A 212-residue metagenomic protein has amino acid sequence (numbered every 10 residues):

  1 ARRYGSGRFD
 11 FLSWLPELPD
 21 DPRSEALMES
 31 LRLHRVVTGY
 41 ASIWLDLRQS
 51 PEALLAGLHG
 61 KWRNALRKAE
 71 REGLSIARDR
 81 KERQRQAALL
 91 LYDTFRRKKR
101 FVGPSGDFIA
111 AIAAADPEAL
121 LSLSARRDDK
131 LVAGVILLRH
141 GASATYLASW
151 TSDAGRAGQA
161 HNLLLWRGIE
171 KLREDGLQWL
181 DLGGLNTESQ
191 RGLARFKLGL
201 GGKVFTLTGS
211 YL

Functional and structural regions predicted by a protein language model:
A1-R2, F108-L212: Aromatic (often tryptophan-rich) hydrophobic motifs at membrane interfaces
G7-D10, Q178: Short acidic/polar active-site loop segments enriched in Thr and Asp
P16-D21, E25-A157: A conserved beta-strand-loop-helix scaffold within acyl/acetyltransferase catalytic domains
